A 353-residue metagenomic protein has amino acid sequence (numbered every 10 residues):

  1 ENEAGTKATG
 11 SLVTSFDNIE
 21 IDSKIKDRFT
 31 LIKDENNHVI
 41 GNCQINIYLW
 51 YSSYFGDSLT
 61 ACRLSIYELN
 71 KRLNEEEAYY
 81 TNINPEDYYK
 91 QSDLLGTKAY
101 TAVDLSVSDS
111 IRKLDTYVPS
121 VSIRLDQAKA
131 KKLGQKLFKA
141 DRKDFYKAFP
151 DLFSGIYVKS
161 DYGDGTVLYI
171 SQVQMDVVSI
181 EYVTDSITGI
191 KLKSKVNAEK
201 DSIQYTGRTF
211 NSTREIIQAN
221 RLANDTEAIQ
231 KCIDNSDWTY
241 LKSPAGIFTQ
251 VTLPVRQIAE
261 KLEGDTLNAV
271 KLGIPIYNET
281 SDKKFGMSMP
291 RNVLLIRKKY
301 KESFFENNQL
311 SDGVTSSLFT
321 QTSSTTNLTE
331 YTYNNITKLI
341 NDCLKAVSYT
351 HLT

Functional and structural regions predicted by a protein language model:
E1-Y54, C62, V118, K131-D144 (+1 more regions): A short beta-strand-loop element at or near the start of a globular domain
G56-K131, K284-T332: Beta-strand-rich interaction/scaffold domains
S58, D109-S110, S186, S202 (+2 more regions): Coil residues (strongly favoring Ser/Thr
R112-D185: Aromatic- and glycine-enriched pocket-lining scaffold segments that form the walls of small-molecule binding clefts
D164-E215: Exposed low-complexity, polar/acidic, P/S/T/G-rich flexible segments that act as propeptides, protease-susceptible
Q204-L344: Long, contiguous, structured domain-core segments that constitute the functional module of a protein
T350-T353: Conserved small/polar residues in nucleotide/adenosyl-binding loops
